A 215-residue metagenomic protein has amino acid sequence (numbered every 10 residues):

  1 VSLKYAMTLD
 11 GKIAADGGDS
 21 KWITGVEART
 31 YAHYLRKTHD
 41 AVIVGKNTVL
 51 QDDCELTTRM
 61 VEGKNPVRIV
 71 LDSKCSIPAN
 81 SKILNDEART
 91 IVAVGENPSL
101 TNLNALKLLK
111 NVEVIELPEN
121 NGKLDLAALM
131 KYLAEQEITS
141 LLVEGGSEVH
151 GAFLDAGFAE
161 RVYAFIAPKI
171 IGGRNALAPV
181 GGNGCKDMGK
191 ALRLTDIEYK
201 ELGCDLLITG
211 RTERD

Functional and structural regions predicted by a protein language model:
V1-D215: Enzymes that bind and transform nitrogen-containing heteroaromatic metabolites
